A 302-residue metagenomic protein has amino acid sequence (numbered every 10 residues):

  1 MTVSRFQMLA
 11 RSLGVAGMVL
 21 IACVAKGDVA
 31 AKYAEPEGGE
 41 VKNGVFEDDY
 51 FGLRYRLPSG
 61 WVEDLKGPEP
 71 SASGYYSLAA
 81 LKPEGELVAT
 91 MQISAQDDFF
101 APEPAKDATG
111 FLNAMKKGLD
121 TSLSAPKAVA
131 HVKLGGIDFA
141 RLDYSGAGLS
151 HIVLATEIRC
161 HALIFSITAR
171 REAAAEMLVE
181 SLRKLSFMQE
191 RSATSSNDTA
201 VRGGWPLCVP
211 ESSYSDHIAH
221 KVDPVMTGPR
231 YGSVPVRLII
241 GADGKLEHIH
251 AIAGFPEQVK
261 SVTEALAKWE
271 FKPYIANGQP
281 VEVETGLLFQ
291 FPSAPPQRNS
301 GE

Functional and structural regions predicted by a protein language model:
T2-G14: Bacterial N-terminal signal peptides that target proteins for export
S12-A22: Bacterial N-terminal signal peptides
V24-K26: Sec/Tat signal peptide C-region and signal peptidase I cleavage site
V29, Y33, E63-L65, S71-V88 (+5 more regions): Charge-biased low-complexity segments
A30-S73, L134: N-terminal "mature-domain start" segment
G44-D48, L78-L81, A130-V132, L142-Y144 (+2 more regions): Short acidic-hydrophobic surface loop/beta-edge motif
L53-Y55, F139, L163, V281: Short, isolated positions in well-ordered beta-strands
T109-I158: Signature of long, low-cysteine stretches enriched in small and polar/charged residues
